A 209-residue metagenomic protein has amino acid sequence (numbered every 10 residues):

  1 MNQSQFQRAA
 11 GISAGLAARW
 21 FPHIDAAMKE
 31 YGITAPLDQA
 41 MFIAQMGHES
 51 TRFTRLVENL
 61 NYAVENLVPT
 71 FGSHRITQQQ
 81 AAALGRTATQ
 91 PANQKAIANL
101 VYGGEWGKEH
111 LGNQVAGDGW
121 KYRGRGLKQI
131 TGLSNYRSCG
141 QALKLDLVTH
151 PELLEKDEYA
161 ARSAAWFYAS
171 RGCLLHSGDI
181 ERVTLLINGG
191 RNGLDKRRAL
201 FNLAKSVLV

Functional and structural regions predicted by a protein language model:
N2-R19, H23, G47-S163: Peptidoglycan-targeting cell-wall enzymes and recognition modules
G15, Y31, H48-E58, L174 (+1 more regions): Secretory-pathway/luminal and periplasmic proteins that interact with or process carbohydrate-rich
F21-I33, F42-G47, L185-N188: Amphipathic alpha-helical segments that form the core helices of the histone-fold
G32-F42, R55-N59, L174-T184: Surface-exposed patches in mature extracellular/periplasmic domains of secreted proteins
M46-E49, G132, G178-G193: Acidic helix/loop microenvironments that form the catalytic cleft of cell-wall polysaccharide enzymes
A165-C173: Extended serine/threonine-enriched, polar tracts that run as long, contiguous segments within proteins
L186-V209: Low-complexity, Gly/Ser/Thr/Pro-rich intrinsically disordered linker/tail segments
